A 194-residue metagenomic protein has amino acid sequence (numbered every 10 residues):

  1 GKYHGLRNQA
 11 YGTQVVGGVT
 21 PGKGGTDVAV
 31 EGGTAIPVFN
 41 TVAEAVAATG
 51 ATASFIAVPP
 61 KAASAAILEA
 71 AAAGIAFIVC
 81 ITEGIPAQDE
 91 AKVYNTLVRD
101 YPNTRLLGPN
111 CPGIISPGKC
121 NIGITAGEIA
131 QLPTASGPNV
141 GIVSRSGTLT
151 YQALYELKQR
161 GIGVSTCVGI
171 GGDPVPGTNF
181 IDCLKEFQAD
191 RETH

Functional and structural regions predicted by a protein language model:
G1-H194: Catalytic-core regions of core metabolic enzymes, especially those transforming organic acids/acyl-group intermediates
